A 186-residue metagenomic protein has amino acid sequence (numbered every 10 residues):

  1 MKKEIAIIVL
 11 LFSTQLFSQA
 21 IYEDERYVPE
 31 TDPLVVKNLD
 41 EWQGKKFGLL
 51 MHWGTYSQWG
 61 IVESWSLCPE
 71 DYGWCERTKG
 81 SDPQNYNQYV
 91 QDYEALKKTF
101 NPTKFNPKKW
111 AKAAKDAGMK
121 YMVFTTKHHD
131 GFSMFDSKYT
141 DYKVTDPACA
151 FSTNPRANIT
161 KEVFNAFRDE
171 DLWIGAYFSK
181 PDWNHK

Functional and structural regions predicted by a protein language model:
M1-A20: Bacterial Sec-dependent N-terminal signal peptides
Q19-K186: Mature catalytic domains of secreted/periplasmic carbohydrate-active enzymes
